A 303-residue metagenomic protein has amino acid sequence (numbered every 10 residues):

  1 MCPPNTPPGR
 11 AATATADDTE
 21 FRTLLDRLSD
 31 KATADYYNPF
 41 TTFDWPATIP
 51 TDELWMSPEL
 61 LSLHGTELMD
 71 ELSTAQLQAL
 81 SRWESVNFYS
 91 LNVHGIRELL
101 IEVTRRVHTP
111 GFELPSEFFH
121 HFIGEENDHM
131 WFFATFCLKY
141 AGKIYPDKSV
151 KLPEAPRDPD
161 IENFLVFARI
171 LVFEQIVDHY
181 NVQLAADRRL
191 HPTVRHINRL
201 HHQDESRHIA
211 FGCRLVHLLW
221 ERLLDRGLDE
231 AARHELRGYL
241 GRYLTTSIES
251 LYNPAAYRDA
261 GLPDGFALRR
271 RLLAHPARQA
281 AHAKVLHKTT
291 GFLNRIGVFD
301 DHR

Functional and structural regions predicted by a protein language model:
M1-S116, K139-V150, D160, F164 (+1 more regions): Terminal targeting/low-complexity segments that flank the catalytic cores of oxidoreductases
N92-L100, F122-C137, F167-D178, H201-V216: Alpha-helical transition-metal enzyme core signature, strongest for iron centers
V107-H108, A185-A186, H217-W220: A structural signal for long alpha-helical coiled-coils and helix-turn connectors that form the cytosolic signaling
F119: Active-site-proximal, substrate-binding regions of enzyme catalytic domains and RNA-binding/basic surfaces
T135-D204, E230-T245: Active-site-proximal alpha-helical scaffolds that flank and shape metal-associated catalytic sites
F211-G227: Soluble, non-transmembrane catalytic domains of enzymes that act on hydrophobic metabolites at membranes
